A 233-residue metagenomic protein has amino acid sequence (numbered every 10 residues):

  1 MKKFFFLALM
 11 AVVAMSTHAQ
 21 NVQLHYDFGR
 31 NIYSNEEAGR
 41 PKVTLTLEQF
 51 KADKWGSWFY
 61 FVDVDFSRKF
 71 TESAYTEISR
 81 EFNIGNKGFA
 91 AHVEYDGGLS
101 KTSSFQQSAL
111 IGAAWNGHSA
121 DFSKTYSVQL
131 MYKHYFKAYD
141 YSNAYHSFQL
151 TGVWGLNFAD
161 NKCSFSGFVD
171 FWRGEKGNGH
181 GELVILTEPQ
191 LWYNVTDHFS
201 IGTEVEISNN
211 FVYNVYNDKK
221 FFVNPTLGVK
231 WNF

Functional and structural regions predicted by a protein language model:
F4-M15: Sec-dependent N-terminal signal peptides
H18-S67: Short glycine/proline- and aromatic-enriched beta-strand/turn motifs that initiate or cap beta-hairpins
L24-F28, Y60-V64, V93-Y95, V128-H134 (+2 more regions): Transmembrane beta-barrel strands of outer-membrane/channel proteins
E37-P41, D65-S73, L99-Q107, Y135-S147 (+2 more regions): Solvent-exposed loop/turn segments connecting transmembrane beta-strands in outer-membrane beta-barrel proteins
L47, T76-I78, I111-A113, L150-G152 (+2 more regions): Membrane-embedded beta-strands of outer-membrane beta-barrel proteins, especially the hydrophobic/small aromatic
W55-F59, I84-A91, S119-Y126, L156-F165 (+1 more regions): Repeated loop/turn-to-beta-strand initiation elements of outer-membrane beta-barrel proteins
K133-S200, E206-V212, W231-F233: Outer-membrane beta-barrel transmembrane domain signature
F221-F233: Outer-membrane beta-barrel "beta-signal"
